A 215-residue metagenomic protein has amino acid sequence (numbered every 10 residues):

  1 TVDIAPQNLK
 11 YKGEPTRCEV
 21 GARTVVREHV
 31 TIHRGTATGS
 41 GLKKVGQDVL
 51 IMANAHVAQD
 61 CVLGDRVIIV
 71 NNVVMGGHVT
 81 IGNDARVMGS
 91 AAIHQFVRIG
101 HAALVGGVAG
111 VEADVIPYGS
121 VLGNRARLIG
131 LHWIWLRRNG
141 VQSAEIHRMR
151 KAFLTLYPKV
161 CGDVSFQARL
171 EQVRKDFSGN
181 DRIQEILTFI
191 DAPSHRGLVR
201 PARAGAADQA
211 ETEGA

Functional and structural regions predicted by a protein language model:
T1-R127: Structural signal for interior beta-strand "rungs" in well-ordered beta-sheet cores of soluble enzyme domains
R23, N124-A215: Terminal amphipathic alpha-helical/low-complexity segments used for targeting or macromolecular assembly
